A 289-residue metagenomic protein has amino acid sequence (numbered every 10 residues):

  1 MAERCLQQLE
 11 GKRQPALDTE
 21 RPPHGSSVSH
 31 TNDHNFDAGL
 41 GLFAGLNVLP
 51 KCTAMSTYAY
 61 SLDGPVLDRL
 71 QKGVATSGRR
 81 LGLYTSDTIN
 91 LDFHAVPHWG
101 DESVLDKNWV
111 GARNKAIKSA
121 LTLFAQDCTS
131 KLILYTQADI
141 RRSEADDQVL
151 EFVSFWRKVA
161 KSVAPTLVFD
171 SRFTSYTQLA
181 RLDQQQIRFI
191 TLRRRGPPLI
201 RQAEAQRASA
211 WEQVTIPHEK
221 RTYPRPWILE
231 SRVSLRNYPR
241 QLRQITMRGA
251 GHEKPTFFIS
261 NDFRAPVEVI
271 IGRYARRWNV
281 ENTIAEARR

Functional and structural regions predicted by a protein language model:
M1-L17, A44: Basic, short loop/linker segments at the boundary and entry of helix-turn-helix/winged-helix-like folds
A16-L17, T31, K51, M55 (+6 more regions): Short, conserved catalytic/metal-binding motifs centered on acidic residues
V28-F43: DNA-recognition alpha helix
A38-G41, P97-H98, L132, R142-S143 (+5 more regions): Flexible loop/turn segments at secondary-structure boundaries
V48, C52-A125: Active-site-proximal, Lys/Arg-enriched surface segment that forms a nucleic-acid-binding/basic interface patch
G111-A160, P255-T256: Electropositive, glycine- and tryptophan-enriched low-complexity nucleic-acid-binding patches
S143-I200: Domain-level cores of phosphate- or acyl-group-handling catalytic modules
A180, Q185-R288: An anionic, glycine-rich sequence signature occurring as long contiguous blocks
